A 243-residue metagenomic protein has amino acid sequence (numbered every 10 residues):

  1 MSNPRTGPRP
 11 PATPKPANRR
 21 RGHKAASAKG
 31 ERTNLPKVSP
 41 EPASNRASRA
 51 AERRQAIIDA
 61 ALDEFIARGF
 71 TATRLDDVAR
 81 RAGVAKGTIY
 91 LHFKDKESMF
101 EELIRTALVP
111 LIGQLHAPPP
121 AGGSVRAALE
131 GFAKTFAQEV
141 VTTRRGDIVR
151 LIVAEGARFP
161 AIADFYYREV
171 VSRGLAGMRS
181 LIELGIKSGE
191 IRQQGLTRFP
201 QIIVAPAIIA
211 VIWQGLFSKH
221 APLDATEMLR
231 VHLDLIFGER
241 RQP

Functional and structural regions predicted by a protein language model:
S2-V84, L91-S98: Basic, helix-initiating cap at the start of DNA-binding domains
E52, A56-D63, A67, R81 (+3 more regions): Alpha-helical structural segments
A107, L111-L115, R144, P160 (+2 more regions): Short amphipathic alpha-helical interaction/hinge segments
A121-V125, V141-R145, R192, A221 (+1 more regions): Residue-level signature of the cytosolic catalytic core of signaling kinases
V140-R168, I212-F217: Amphipathic alpha-helical segments used for helix-helix packing
P160, V171-P200, H220, R240-P243: Hydrophobic alpha-helical bundle segments that form small-molecule/ligand-binding pockets
D164, I186-D234: Hydrophobic/aromatic-rich alpha-helical bundle segments in the mid-to-C-terminal region
